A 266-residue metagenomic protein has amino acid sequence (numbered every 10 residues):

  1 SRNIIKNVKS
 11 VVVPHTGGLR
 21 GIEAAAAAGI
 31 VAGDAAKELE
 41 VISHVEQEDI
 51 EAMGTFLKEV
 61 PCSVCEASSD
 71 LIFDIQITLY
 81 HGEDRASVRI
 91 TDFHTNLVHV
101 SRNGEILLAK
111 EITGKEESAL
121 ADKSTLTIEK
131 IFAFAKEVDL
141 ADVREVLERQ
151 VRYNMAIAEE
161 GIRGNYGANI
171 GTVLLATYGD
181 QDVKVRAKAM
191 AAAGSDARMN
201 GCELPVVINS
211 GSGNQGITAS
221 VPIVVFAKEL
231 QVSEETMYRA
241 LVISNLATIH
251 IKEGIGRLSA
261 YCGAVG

Functional and structural regions predicted by a protein language model:
S1-I5, D182-G201, S233-K252: Acidic-glycine-rich active-site phosphate/pyrophosphate-binding loop
S1-S69, I75-L79: Early transmembrane hairpin of solute transport permeases
P14, F226-R239, I249-G266: Hydrophobic alpha-helical bundle architecture
T16-A24, A36, S43-Q47, E51 (+6 more regions): Electropositive phosphate-/nucleotide-binding environments in soluble metabolic enzymes
I30, N214-E234: Alpha-helical support elements that line or immediately flank enzyme active sites and cofactor-binding pockets
L57-G201: Signature of multi-pass transmembrane helix bundles
C202-I208, E253-R257: Glycine- and acidic
L204-V221, C262-G266: Conserved phosphate/anionic-ligand binding catalytic regions in large, soluble enzymes, centered on
